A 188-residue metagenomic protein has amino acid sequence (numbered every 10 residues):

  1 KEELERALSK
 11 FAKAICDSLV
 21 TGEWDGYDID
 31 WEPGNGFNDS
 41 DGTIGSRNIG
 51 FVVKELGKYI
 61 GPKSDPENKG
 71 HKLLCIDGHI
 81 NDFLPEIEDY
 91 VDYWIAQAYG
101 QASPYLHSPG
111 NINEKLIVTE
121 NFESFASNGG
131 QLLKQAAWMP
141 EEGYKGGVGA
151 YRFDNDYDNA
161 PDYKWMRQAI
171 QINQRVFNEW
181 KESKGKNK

Functional and structural regions predicted by a protein language model:
K1-Q135, E142-K145, D154-W180, K184: Chitinase-like catalytic core of GlcNAc-active glycosidases
Y151: Conserved, well-structured core segments
